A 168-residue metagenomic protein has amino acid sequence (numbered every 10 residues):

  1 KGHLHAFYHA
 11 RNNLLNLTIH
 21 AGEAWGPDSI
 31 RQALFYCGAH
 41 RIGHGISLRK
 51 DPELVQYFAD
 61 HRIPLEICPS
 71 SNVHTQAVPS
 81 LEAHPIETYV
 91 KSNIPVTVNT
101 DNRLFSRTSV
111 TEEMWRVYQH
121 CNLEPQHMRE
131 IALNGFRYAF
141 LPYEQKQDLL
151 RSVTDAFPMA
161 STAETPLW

Functional and structural regions predicted by a protein language model:
K1-I19, E23-G38, R49-I63, S80-P95 (+1 more regions): Histidine/acidic residue-rich metal-binding segments in metalloenzymes
H20, I42, L65, D101 (+1 more regions): Divalent metal-coordination and catalytic microenvironments
H20-A24, G45-S47, C68-H74, R103: Active-site beta-loop-alpha junctions enriched in small/polar residues
G26-P27, R49-K50, H74-T75, F105-R107 (+1 more regions): Short secondary-structure capping/turn micro-motifs that flank functional sites
R41-D51, L104, P142: Glycine-rich phosphate-binding active-site loops on the catalytic face of alpha/beta enzymes
S80-N99, R103-G135: Flexible, acidic glycine-rich loops studded with aromatic residues
N122-W168: Mid-to-C-terminal alpha-helical segments outside catalytic/metal-binding sites
